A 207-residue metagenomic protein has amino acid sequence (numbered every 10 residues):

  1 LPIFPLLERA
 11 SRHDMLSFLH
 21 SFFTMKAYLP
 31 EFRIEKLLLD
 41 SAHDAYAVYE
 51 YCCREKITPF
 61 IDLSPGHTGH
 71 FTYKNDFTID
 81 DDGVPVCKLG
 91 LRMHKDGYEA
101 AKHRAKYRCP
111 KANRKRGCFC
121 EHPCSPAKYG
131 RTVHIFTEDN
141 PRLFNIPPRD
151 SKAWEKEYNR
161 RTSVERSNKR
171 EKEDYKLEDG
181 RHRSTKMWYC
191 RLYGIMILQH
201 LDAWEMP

Functional and structural regions predicted by a protein language model:
P2-R54, F60-S64: Polybasic low-complexity intrinsically disordered regions
F18, I34-A45, G83, V164-E171 (+1 more regions): Short, conserved catalytic/metal-binding motifs centered on acidic residues
S21-K26, P141-P148, E171-Y175: Short amphipathic alpha-helical segments, especially helix-boundary/capping motifs
D40, V84-C87, A203-P207: A general structural signal for short secondary-structure boundary/capping elements
A47, F71-T72, C190-Y193: Short, solvent-exposed polar/charged micro-motifs at secondary-structure junctions
Y51-N168: Helix-centered, glycine/charged polyanion-binding patches within enzymatic domains that contact phosphate-containing
K152-P207: Basic, amphipathic alpha-helical segments enriched in Lys/Arg and hydrophobic/aromatic residues
